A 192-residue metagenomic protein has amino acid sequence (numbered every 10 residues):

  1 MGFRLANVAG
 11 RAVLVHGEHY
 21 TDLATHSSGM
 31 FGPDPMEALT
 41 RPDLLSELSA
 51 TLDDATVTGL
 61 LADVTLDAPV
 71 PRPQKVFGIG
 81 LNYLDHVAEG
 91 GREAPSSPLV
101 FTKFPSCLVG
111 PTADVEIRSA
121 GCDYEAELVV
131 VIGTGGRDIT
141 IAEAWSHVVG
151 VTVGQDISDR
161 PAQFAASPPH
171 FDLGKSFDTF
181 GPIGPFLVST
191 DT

Functional and structural regions predicted by a protein language model:
M1-P98, H170: N-terminal non-catalytic cap/leader segment that marks the start of a structured domain
P73-T192: Glycine-enriched loop-and-adjacent helix/strand subsegments that border the catalytic/binding cleft of enzyme cores
